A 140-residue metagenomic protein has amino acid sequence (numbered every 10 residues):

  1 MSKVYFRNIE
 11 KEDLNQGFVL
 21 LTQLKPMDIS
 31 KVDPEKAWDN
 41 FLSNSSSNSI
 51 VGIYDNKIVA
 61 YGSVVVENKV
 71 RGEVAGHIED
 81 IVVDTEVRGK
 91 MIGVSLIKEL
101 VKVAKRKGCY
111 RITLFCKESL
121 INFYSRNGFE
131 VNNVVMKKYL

Functional and structural regions predicted by a protein language model:
K3-G17: A short beta-loop-alpha structural element at the N-terminal edge of CoA-dependent acyl/N-acetyltransferase catalytic
V4, N56-Y61, G76: Glycine-rich phosphate/pyrophosphate-binding loop shared by adenosine-nucleotide-utilizing enzymes
I29-S49: Active-site rim helix/loop that mediates acceptor-substrate recognition in acyltransferases
V51, K57-V66, V82: Conserved beta-strand in the GNAT
E67-I78, R88: A conserved beta-turn-beta hairpin within the catalytic core of GNAT-like acetyltransferases that forms part
V83, G89-K102, C116: Conserved acetyl-CoA-binding loop-helix of GNAT-fold acetyltransferases
A104-C116: Conserved GNAT acetyl-CoA-binding A-motif
T113-F115, S119-I121, S125, E130-L140: Conserved catalytic-core motifs of GNAT/GCN5-like acyltransferases
